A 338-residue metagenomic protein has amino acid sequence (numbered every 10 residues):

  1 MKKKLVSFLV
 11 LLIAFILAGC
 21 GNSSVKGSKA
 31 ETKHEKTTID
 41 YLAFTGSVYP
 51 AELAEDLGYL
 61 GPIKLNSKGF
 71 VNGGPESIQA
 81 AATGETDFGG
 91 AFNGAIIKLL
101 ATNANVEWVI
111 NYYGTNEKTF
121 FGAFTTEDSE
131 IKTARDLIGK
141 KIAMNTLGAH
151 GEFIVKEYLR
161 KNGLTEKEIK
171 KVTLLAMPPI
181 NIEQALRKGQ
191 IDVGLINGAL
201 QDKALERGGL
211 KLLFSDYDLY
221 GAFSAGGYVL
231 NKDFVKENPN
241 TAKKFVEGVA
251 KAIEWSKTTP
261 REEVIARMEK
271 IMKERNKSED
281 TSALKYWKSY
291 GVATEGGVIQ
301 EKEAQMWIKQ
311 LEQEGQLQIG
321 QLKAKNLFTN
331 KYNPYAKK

Functional and structural regions predicted by a protein language model:
M1-K4: Positively charged n-region of N-terminal signal peptides that target proteins for export
I16-G19: C-terminal motif of bacterial Sec signal peptides marking the signal peptidase cleavage site
G21-S23: Bacterial signal peptide processing site
S28-T165, K171-L175, D192, A222: Short, glycine-/small- and polar/acidic-enriched structural segments that line small-molecule recognition paths
P62, T115-N116, D218-Y220, Y290-Q300: Short, solvent-exposed loop/beta-turn-alpha elements that line the ligand-binding surface or hinge of extracytoplasmic
I169-K171, L175, I180-I271: Pocket-lining segment of extracytoplasmic ligand-binding domains
K236-Q318: Secondary-structure end/capping motifs
A304-K338: Conserved C-terminal helix/tail region of periplasmic/extracytoplasmic solute-binding proteins
